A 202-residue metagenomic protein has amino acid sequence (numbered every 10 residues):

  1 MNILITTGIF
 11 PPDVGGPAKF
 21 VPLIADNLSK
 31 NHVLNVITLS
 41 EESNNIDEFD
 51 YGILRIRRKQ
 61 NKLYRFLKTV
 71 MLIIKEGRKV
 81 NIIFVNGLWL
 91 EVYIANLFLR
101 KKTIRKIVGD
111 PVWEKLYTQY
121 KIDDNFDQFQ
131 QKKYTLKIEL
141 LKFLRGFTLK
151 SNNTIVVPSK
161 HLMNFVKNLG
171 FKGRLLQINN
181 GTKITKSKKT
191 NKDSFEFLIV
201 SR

Functional and structural regions predicted by a protein language model:
M1-E42: N-terminal subdomain of nucleotide-sugar transferases
L4-T6, V156, T190-R202: Conserved donor-binding/catalytic core segment of Leloir-type glycosyltransferases
L34, S40-Y64: Conserved nucleotide-sugar phosphate-binding/catalytic loop shared by glycosyltransferases and other
V70-R78, D127-I155: Membrane-proximal helix-turn-helix segments that form the acceptor-binding/catalytic region of lipid-linked
V85-E91, I107: Short His-centered aromatic/hydrophobic patch
L99-K102, K172-G173: A short helix->loop->beta-strand "cap" motif at the edges of active sites that frequently abuts
I104-F143: Acceptor-binding helix/loop patch of EC 2.4 sugar-transfer enzymes, predominantly nucleotide-sugar-dependent
H161, G181: Carbohydrate-associated surface elements
